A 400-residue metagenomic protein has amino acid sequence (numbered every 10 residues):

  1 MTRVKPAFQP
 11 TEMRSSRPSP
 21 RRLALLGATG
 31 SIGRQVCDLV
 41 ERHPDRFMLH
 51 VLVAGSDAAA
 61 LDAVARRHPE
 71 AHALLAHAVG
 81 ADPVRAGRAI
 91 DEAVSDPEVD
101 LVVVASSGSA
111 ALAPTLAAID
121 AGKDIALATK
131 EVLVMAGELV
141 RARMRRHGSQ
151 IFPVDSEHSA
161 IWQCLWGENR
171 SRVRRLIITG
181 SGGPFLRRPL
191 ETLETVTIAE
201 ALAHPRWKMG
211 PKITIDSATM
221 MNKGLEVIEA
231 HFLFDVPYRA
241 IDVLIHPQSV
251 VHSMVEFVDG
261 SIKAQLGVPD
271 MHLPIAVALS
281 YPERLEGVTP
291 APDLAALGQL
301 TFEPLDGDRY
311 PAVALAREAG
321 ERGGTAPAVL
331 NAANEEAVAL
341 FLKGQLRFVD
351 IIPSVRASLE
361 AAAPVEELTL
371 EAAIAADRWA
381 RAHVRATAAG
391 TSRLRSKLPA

Functional and structural regions predicted by a protein language model:
M1-A400: Catalytic, metal-anchored helix/loop core of enzyme active sites in primary metabolism
